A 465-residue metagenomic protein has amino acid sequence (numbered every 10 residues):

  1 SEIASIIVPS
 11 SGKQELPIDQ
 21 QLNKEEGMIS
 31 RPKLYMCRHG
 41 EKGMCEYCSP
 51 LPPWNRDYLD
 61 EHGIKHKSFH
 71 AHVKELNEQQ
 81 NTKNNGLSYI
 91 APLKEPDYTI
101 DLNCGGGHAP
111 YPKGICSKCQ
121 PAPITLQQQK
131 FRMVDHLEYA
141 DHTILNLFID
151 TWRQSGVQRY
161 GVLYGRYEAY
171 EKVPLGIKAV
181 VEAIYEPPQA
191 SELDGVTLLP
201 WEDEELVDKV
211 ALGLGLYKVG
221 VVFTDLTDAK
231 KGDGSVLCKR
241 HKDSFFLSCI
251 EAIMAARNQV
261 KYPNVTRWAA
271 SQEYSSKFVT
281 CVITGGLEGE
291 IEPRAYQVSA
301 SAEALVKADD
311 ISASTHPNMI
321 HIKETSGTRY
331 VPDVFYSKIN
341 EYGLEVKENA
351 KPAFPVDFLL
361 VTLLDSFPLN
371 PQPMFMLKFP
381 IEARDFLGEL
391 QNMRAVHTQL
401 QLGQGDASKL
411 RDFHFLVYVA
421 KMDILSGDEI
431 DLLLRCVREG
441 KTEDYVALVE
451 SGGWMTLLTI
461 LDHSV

Functional and structural regions predicted by a protein language model:
S1-V219, T224-I322, M393, F413-V419 (+1 more regions): N-terminal beta-strand/alpha-helix entry module and adjacent surface of metal-dependent catalytic domains
Y274-I424: Eukaryote-biased recognition of electropositive, low-complexity segments and basic polyanion/acidic-motif-binding
